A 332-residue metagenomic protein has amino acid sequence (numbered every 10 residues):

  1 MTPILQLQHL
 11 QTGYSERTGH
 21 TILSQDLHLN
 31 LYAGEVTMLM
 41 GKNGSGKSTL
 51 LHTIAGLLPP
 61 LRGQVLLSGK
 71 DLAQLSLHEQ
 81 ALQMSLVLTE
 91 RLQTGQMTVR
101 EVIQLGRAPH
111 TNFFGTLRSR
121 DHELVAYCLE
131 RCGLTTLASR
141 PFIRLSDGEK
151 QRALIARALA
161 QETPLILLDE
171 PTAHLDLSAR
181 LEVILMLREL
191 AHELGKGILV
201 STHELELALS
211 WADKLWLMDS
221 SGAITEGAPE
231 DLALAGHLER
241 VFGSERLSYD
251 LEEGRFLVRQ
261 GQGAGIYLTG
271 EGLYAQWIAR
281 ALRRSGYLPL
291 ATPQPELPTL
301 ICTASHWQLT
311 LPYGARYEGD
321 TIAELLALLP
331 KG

Functional and structural regions predicted by a protein language model:
L5, I22-D26: Conserved structural motif at the start of ABC-family nucleotide-binding domains
M40-K42: The feature captures the beta-strand-to-loop junction immediately N-terminal to the Walker
A55: Helix-to-loop junction immediately C-terminal to a conserved catalytic motif
G63-D71: Conserved ABC transporter NBD signature motif
Q104, S119-L137: Conserved ABC ATPase "signature" region
P141-L145, E149: Conserved ABC ATPase signature
I166-D169: Catalytic Walker B motif of ABC-type/P-loop ATPase nucleotide-binding domains
